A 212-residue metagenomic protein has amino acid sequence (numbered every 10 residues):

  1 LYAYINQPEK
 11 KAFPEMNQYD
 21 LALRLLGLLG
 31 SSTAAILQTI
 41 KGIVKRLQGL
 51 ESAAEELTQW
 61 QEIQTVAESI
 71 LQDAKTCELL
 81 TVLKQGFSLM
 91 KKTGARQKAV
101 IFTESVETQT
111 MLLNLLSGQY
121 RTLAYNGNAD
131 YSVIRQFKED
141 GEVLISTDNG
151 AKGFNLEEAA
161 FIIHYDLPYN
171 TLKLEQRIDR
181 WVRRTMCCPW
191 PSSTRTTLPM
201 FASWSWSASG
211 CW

Functional and structural regions predicted by a protein language model:
L1-R121, N128, K138, N149-K152 (+2 more regions): Helicase motor interdomain insertion/brace
R96, G118-R121, D140-G141, E157-F161 (+3 more regions): Short glycine-/polar-rich loops that comprise or flank the Walker A/P-loop and associated switch/sensor motifs
Q109-L113, I134, L144-I162, I178-R184: SF2 helicase motor core recognition
A124-N126, S193: Residue-level recognition of beta-strand->loop/alpha-helix junctions
A129-V133: Short acidic active-site motifs
Y165-P168: Short beta->alpha connector loops at strand-helix junctions that form conserved, small/polar/Pro-enriched
L172-I178, V182-W212: A conserved SF2-helicase RecA2
